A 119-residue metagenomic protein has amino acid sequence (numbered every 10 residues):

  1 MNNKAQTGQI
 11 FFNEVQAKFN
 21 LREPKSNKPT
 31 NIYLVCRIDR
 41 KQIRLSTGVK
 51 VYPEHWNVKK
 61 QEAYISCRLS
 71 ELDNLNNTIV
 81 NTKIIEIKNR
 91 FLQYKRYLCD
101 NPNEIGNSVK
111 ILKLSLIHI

Functional and structural regions predicted by a protein language model:
N2-R22: Short, Gly/Pro- and small/polar-rich lid/capping loops
Q16-E104: Short, surface-exposed polybasic/aromatic micro-patch for ligand or macromolecular engagement
I105-I111: Short coil/turn segments at secondary-structure boundaries
I117-I119: Conserved small/polar residues in nucleotide/adenosyl-binding loops
